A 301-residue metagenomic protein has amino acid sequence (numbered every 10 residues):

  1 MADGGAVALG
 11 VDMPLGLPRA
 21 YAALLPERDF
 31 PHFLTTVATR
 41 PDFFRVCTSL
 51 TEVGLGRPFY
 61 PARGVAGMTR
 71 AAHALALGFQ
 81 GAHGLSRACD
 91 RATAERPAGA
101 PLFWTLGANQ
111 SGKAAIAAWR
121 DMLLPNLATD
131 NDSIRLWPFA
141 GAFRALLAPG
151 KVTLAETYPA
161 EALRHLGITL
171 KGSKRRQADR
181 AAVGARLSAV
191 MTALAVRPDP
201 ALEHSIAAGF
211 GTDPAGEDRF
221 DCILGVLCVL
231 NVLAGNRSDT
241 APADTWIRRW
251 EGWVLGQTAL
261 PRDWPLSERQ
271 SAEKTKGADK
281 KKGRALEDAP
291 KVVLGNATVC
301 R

Functional and structural regions predicted by a protein language model:
M1-A8, M13-K274, L294: RNase H-like (RuvC/DEDD) metal-dependent nuclease/polynucleotide-processing core
A278-V293: Positively charged N-terminal leader segments that act as targeting/secretion signals
